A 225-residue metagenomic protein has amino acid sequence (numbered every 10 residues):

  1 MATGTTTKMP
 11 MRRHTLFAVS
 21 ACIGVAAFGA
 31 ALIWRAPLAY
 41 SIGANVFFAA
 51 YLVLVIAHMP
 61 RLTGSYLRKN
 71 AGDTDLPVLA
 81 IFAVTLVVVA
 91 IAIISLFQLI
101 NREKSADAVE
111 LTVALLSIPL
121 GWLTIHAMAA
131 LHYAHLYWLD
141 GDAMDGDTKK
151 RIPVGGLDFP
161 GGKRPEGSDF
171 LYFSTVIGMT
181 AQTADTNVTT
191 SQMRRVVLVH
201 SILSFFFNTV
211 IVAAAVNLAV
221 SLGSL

Functional and structural regions predicted by a protein language model:
M9-L32: The first (N-terminal) embedded transmembrane alpha-helix
F28-A39, Q98-V113, S221-L225: Helix-coil boundary and interhelical linker segments in multi-pass alpha-helical membrane proteins
P37-V53: Loop-to-helix transition at the N-terminal end of transmembrane alpha-helices
L67-T85: Juxtamembrane helix-capping/reentrant segments at transmembrane boundaries
V88-L111, T175-S191: Alpha-helical transmembrane segments and their membrane-interface junctions in multi-pass membrane proteins
P119-M144: Transmembrane alpha-helix/helix-exit interface in multi-pass inner-membrane proteins
Y137, A143-N187: Membrane-proximal soluble regions of multi-pass membrane proteins
D169-V176, A184-S224: Pore domain of cation channels
